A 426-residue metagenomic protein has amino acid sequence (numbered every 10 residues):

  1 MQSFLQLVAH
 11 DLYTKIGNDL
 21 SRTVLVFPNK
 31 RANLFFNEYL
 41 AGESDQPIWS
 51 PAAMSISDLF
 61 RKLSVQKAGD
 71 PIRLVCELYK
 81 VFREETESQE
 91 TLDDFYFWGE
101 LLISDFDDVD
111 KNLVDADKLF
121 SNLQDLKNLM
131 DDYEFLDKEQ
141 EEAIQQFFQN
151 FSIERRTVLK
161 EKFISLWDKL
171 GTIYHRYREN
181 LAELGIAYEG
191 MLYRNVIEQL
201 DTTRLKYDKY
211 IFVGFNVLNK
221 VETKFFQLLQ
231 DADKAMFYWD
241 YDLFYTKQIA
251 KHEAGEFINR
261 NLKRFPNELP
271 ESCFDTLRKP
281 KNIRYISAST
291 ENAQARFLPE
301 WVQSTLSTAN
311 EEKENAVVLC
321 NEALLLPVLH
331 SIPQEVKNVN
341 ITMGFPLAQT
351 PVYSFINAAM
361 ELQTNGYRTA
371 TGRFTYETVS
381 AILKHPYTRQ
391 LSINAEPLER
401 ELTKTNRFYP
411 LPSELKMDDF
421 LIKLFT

Functional and structural regions predicted by a protein language model:
M1-T426: Polyanion-engaging groove/track-forming segments
